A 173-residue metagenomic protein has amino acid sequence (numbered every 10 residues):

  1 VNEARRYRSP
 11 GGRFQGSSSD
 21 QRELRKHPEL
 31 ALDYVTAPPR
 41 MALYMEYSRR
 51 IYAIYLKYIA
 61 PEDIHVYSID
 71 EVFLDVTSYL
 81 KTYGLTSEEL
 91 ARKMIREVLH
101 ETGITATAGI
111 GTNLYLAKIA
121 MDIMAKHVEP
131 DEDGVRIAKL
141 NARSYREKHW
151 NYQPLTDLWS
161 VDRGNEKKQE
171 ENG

Functional and structural regions predicted by a protein language model:
V1-I69, F73: Residues that scaffold, gate, or flank divalent-cation-dependent active/transport sites
L32-V35, A60-Y67, Y83-S87, L99-A108: Short secondary-structure capping/junction motifs at helix and strand boundaries
A37-R40, Y83, P154: Short histidine-centered catalytic/ligand-binding loop motif
R50, I54-Y58, K93-T102, K168 (+1 more regions): Generic non-transmembrane alpha-helical segments
I69-D75, T112-A117: Short, conserved phosphate-binding/catalytic loop or strand-edge motifs used in phosphoryl-/nucleotidyl-transfer
D70, A108, W150-G173: Helix-hairpin-helix
L74-I95: Catalytic palm subdomain of template-directed nucleic-acid polymerases, centered on the conserved carboxylate motif
E89-D157: Long, highly charged, low-complexity intrinsically disordered interaction regions that mediate electrostatic DNA/RNA
